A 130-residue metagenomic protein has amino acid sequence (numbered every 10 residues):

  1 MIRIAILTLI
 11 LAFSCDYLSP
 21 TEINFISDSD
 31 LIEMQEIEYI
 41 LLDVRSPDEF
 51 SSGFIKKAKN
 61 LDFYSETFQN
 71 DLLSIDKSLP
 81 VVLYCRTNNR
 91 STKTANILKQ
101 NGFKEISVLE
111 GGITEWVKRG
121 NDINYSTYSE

Functional and structural regions predicted by a protein language model:
I2-A5, A12-S29, M34-Y39, P47-L79 (+1 more regions): Rhodanese-like catalytic fold shared by cysteine-dependent sulfurtransferases and DSP/PTP-type phosphatases
D43: Phosphate-rich cofactor/ligand-interacting catalytic cores and adjacent structured alpha/beta frameworks
